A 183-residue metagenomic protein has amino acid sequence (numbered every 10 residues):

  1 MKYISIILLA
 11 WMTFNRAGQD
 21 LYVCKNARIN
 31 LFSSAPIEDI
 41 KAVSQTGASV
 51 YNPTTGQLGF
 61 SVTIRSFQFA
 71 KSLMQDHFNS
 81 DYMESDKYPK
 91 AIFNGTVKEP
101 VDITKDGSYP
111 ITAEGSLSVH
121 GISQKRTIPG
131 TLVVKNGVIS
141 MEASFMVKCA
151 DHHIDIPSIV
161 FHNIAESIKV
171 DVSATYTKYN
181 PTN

Functional and structural regions predicted by a protein language model:
M1-L21: Bacterial Sec-dependent N-terminal signal peptides
A17-N183: Low-complexity, acidic/polar, glycine-enriched regions of mature
